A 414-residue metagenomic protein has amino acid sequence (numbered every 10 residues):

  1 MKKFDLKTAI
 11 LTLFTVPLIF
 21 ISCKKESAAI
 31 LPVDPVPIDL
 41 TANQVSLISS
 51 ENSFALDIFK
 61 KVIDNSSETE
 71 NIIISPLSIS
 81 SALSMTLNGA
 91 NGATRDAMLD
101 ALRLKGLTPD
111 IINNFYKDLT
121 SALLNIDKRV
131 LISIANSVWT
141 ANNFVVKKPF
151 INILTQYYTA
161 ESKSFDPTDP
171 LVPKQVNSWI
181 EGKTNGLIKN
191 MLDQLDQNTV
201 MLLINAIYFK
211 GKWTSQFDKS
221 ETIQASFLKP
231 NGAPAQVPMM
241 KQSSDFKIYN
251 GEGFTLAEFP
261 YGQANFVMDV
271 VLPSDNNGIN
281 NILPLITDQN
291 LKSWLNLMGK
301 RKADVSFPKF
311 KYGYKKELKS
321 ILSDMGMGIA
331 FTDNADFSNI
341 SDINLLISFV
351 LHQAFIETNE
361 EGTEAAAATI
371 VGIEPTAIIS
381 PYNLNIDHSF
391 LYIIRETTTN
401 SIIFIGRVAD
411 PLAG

Functional and structural regions predicted by a protein language model:
K2-P167: Detector for small/aliphatic-rich hydrophobic stretches
K24, Q194, Q289-S293: Soluble, non-membrane globular domain cores that form compact, hydrophobic packing and curved binding surfaces
T69, P109-S274, N296-A377: Non-catalytic, conformational "gating/processing" segments within enzyme and secreted inhibitor domains
A82, L192-Q194, G414: Primarily extracytoplasmic/secreted proteins and surface-exposed domains characterized by disulfide-bonded cysteine
M98-L102, F217-Q224, N281-T287: Short Gly/aromatic-enriched secondary-structure transition segments
P273-M298: Internal alpha/beta scaffold segment
N383-H388: Short loop/turn motifs at secondary-structure junctions and domain boundaries
F390-G414: C-terminal or internal capping secondary-structure element at the end of a domain, subdomain, or sheet
